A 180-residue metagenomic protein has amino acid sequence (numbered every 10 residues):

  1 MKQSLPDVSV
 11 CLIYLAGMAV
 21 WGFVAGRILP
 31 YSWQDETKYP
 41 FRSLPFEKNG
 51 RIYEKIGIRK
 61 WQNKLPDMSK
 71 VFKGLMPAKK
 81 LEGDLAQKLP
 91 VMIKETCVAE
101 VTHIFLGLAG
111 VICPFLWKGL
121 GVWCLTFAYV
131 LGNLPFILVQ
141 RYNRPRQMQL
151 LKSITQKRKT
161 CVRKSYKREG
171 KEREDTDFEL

Functional and structural regions predicted by a protein language model:
M1-V24, L85-V91, L138, Y142-L151 (+1 more regions): Cytosolic-side membrane-entry/anchor segment at the start of a transmembrane helix
I13, G17, D67, K73 (+1 more regions): Hydrophobic alpha-helical transmembrane segments of multi-pass integral membrane proteins
Y14-L15, C113, V122-N133: Hydrophobic core segments of alpha-helical transmembrane domains in multi-pass membrane proteins
G17, W21-A25, L29, A109 (+1 more regions): Alpha-helical membrane-inserting segments
I28-W33, T37, K118-V122, N143 (+2 more regions): Membrane-interfacial segments
Y31-M92, S153-E179: Membrane-proximal soluble regions of multi-pass membrane proteins
L89-G121: Transmembrane alpha-helical segments and their cytosolic interface motifs in multi-pass membrane proteins
